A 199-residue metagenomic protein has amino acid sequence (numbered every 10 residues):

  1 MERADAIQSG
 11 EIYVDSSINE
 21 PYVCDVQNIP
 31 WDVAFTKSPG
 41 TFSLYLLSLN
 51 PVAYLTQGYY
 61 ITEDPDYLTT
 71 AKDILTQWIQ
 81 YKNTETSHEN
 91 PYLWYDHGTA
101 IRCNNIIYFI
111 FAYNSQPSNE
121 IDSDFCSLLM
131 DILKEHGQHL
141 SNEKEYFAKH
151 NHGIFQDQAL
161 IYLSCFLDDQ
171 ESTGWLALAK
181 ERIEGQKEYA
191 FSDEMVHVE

Functional and structural regions predicted by a protein language model:
M1, P30, A34, Y95 (+1 more regions): Poly-acidic low-complexity segments
M1-D25, I29: Extreme N-terminal leader/anchor segments
I7, S16, D25, T36 (+2 more regions): Generic detection of intrinsically disordered/low-complexity segments and helix-coil linkers/edges
D25-V33, E135-H136: Juxtamembrane membrane-water interface segments that cap and precede transmembrane helices
P39-E199: Aromatic-lined, polymer-binding surfaces characteristic of secreted/periplasmic polysaccharide-degrading enzymes
